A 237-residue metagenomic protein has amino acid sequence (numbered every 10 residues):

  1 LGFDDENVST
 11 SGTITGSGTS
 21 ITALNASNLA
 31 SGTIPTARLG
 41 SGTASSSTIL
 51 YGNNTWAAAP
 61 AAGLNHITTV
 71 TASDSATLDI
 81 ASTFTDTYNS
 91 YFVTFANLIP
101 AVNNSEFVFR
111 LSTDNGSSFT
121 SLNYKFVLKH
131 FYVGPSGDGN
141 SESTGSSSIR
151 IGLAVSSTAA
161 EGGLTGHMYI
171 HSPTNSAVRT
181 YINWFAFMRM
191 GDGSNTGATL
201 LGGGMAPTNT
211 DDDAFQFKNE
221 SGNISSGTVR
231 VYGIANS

Functional and structural regions predicted by a protein language model:
L1-A61: Intrinsic low-complexity, repeat-rich intrinsically disordered segments enriched in small/flexible residues
S41, T55, A59-S237: Surface-exposed molecular-recognition determinants
